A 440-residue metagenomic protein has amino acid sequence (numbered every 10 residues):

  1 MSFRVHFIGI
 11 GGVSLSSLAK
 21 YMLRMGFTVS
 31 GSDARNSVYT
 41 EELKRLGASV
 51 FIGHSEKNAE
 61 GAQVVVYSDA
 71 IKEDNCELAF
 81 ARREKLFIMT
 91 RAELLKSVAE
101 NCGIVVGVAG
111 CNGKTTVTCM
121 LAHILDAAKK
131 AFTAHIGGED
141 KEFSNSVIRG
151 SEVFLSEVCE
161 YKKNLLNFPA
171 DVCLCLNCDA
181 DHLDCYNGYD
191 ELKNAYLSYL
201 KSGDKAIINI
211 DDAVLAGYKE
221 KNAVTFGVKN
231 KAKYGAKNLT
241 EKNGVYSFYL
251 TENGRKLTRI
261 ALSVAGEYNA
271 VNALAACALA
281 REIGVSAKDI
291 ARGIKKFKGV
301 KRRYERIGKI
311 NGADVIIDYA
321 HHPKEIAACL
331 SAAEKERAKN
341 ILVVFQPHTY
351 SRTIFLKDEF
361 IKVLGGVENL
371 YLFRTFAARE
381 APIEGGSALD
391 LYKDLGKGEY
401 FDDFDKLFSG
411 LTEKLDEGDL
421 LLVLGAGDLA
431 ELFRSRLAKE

Functional and structural regions predicted by a protein language model:
S2-F3, Y21-F27, K44-R45, K57-E60 (+6 more regions): Phosphate-binding loop of NTP-binding sites
F3-H6, S14, L18-M25, C102 (+3 more regions): Nucleotide phosphate-binding/pyrophosphate-handling subdomain across enzymes that bind or process nucleotide phosphates
V5-I10, L424: Conserved N-terminal Rossmann-fold NAD(P)-binding element of oxidoreductases
T28-E42: NAD(P)-binding Rossmann-fold cofactor-contacting core
S32-D33, F51-H54, M89-K96, H135-G138 (+5 more regions): Beta-strand->loop->alpha-helix junctions that form or flank phosphate-binding loops in nucleotide-handling enzymes
K44, I361-E417: C-terminal helical cap/extension that packs against the catalytic core of soluble nucleotide-cofactor enzymes
S49-G61, D403-L411: Short acidic low-complexity segments
C175-N177, N209, N340-P347, Y371-T375 (+1 more regions): Short beta-strands and strand-loop turn motifs
